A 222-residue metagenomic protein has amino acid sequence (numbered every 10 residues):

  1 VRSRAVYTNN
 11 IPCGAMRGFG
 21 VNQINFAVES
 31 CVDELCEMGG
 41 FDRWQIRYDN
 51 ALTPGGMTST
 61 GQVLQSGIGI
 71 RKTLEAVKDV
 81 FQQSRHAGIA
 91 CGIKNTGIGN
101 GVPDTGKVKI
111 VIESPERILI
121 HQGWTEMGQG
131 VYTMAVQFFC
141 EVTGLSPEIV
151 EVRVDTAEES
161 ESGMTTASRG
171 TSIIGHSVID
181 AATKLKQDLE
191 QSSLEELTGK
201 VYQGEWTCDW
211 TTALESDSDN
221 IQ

Functional and structural regions predicted by a protein language model:
V1-S3, A27, E37-G39, R43-L119 (+2 more regions): Cofactor-centric catalytic regions
Y7-M16, G56-T58: Gly-rich Lys/Arg/Thr-decorated short loops/hinges at beta-loop-alpha junctions or inter-strand turns that position
Y7-N9, N22, I174: Intrinsically disordered, low-complexity segments enriched in polar/charged small residues
P12-I24, A167: A short glycine-threonine-serine/GTX helix/turn-capping micro-motif
T143-P147: Phosphate-handling active-site elements
